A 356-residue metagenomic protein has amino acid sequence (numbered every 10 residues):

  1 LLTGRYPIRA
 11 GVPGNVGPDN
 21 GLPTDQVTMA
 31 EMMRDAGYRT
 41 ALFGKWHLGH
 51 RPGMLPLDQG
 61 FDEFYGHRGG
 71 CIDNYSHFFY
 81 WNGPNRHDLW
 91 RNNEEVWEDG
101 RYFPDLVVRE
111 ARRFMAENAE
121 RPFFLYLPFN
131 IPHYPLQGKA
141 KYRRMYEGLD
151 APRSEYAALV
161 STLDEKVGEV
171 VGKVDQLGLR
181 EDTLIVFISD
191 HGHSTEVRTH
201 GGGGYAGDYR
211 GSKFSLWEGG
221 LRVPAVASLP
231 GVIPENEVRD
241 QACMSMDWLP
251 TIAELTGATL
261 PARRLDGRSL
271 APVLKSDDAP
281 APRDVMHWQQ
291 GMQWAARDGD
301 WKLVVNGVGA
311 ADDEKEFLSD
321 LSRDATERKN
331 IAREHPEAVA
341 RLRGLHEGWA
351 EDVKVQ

Functional and structural regions predicted by a protein language model:
L1-E316, R323-Q356: Formylglycine-dependent sulfatase
